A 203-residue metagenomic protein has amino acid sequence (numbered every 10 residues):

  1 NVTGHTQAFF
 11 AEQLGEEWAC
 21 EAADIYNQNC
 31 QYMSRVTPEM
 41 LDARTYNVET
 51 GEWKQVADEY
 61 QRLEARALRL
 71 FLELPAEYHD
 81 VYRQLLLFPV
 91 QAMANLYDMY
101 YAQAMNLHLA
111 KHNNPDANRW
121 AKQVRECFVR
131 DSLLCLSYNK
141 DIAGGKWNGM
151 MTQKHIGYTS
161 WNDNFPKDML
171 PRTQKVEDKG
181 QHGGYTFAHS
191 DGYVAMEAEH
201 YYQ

Functional and structural regions predicted by a protein language model:
N1-G183, F187-Y202: Substrate-binding groove of N-acetylhexosamine-processing glycoside hydrolases
